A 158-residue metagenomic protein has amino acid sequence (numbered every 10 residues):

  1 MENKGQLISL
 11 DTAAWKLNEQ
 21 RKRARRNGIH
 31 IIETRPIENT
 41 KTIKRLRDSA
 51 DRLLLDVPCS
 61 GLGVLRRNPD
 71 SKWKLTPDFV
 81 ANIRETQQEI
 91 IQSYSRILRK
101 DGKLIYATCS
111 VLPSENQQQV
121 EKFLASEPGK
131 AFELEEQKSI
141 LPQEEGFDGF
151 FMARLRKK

Functional and structural regions predicted by a protein language model:
M1-K158: S-adenosylmethionine
